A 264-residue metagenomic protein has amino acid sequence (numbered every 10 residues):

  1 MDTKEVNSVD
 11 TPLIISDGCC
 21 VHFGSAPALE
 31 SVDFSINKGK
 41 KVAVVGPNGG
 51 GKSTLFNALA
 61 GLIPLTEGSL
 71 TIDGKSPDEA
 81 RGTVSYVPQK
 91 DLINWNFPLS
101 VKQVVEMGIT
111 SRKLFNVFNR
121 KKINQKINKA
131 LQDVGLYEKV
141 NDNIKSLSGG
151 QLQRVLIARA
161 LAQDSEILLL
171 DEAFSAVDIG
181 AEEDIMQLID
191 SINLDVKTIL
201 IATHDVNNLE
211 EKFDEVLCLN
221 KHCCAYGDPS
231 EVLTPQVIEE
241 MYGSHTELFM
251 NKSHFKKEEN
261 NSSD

Functional and structural regions predicted by a protein language model:
G68-G82: Conserved ABC transporter NBD signature motif
R120-K139: Conserved ABC ATPase "signature" region
N143-L147, Q151: Conserved ABC ATPase signature
L168-E172: Catalytic Walker B motif of ABC-type/P-loop ATPase nucleotide-binding domains
T203-H204: H-loop/switch region of ABC-family ATPase nucleotide-binding domains
E231-D264: ABC ATPase nucleotide-binding domains
